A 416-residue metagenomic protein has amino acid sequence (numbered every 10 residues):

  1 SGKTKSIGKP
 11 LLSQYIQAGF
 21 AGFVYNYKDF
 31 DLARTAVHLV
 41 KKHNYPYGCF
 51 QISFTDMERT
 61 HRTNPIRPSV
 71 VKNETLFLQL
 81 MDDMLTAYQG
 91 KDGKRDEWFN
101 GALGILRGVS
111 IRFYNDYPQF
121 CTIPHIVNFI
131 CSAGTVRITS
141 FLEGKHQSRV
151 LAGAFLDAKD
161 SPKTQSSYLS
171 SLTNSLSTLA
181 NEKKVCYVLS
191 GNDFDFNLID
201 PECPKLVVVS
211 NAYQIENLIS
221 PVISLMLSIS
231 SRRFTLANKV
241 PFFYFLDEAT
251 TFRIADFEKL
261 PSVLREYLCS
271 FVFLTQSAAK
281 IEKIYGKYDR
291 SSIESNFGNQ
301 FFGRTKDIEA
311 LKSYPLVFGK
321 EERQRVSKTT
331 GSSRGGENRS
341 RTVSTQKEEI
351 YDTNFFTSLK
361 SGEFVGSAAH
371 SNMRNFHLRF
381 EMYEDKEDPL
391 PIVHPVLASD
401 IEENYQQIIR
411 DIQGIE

Functional and structural regions predicted by a protein language model:
S1-C269, I284, S295, N354-E416: P-loop NTPase motor domains
P261-V263, Y267-A368: Conserved ATP-driven motor cores of ASCE-family P-loop NTPases powering translocation/secretion/packaging/pilus
